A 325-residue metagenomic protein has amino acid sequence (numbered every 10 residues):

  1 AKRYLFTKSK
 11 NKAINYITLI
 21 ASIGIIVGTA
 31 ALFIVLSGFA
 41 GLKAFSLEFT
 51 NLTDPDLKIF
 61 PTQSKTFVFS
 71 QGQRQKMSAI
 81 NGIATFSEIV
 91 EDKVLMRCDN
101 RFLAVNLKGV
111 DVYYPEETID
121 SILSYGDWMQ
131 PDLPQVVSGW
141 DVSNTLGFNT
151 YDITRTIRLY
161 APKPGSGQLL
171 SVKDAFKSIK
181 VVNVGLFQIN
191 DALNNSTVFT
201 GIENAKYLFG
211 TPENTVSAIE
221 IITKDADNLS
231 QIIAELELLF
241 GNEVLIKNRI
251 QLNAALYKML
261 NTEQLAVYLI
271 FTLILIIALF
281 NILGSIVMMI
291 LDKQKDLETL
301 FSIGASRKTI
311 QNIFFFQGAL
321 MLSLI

Functional and structural regions predicted by a protein language model:
A1-T29, K308: N-terminal Sec/SRP start-transfer signal
N11-L19, D225-F280, M289-L291, L300: Peri-transmembrane interface segments
A21-A31, Q264-G284, G318-I325: Alpha-helical transmembrane segments of integral membrane proteins
A31, L36-F39, K43, L279-I290 (+1 more regions): Membrane-embedded alpha-helices of multi-pass transport/permease systems
F39, K43-Q73: Membrane-interface junction motifs in transport/secretion proteins
L57-T62, N214-A234: A short beta-strand structural signal in non-transmembrane regions
S78-F199, E203-E213: A structural signal for hydrophobic secondary-structure junctions, strongest on transmembrane helix-loop-helix units
D296-I325: Transmembrane alpha-helical interface segments in multi-pass membrane proteins
